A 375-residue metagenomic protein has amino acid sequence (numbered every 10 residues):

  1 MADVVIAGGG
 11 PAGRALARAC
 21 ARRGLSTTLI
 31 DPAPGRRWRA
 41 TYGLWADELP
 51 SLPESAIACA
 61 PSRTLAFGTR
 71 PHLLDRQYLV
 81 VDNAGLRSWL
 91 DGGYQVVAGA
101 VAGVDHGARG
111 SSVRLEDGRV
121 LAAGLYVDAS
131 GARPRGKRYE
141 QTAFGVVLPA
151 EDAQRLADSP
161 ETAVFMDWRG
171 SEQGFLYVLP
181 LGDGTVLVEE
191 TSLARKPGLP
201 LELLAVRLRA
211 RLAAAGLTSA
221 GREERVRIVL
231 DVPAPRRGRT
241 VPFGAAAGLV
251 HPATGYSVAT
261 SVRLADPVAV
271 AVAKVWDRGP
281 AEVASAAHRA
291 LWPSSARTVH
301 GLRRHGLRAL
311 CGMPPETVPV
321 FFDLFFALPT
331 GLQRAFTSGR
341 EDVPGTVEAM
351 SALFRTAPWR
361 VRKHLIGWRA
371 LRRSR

Functional and structural regions predicted by a protein language model:
A2-L29: N-terminal Rossmann-like FAD-binding beta1-loop-alpha1 element of flavoenzymes
V4, L25-T27, A163, S219-A220 (+1 more regions): Hydrophobic anchor at the start of a short beta-strand that flanks the dinucleotide cofactor-binding loop
A12, G35, A132: Conserved Rossmann-like nucleotide-cofactor binding loop
A19-R70: N-terminal FAD cofactor-binding segment of flavoenzymes
R63, R70, L79-A98: N-terminal Rossmann-like dinucleotide/flavin-binding domain of flavoprotein oxidoreductases that bind FAD/FMN
Y94-S219, L230-R236: Predominantly flavin-linked oxidoreductase catalytic cores and closely associated redox partners
V232-H300: Conserved mid-domain beta->alpha element of the FAD-binding
A269-R375: C-terminal helical "tail/cap" subdomain of flavin- and related membrane-associated enzymes
